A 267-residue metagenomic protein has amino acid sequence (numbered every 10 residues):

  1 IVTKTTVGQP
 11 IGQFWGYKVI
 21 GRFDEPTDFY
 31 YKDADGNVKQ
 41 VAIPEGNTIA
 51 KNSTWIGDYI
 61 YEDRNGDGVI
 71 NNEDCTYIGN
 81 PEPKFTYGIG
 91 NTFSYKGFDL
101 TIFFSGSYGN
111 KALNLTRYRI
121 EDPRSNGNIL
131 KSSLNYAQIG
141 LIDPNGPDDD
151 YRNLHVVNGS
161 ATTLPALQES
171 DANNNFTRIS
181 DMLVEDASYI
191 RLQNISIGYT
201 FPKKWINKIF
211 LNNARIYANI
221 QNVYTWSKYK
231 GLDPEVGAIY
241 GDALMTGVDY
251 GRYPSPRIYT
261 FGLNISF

Functional and structural regions predicted by a protein language model:
I1-F29, L134, T225-F267: C-terminal beta-signal and terminal closure region of outer-membrane beta-barrel proteins
I1-G79, E121-D122, L130-G159: Conserved small-residue
F85, K96-F98, S188, F210-A214 (+1 more regions): Outer-envelope beta-barrel architecture signal
G88-G90, N194-G198, T260-G262: Membrane-embedded beta-strand positions in outer-membrane beta-barrel channels/transporters
S94, S105-S107, N219-V223, S266: Outer-membrane beta-barrel pore domains and translocons
G97-L100, K204-W205: Repeated loop/turn-to-beta-strand initiation elements of outer-membrane beta-barrel proteins
I102, I216-A218, L263: Membrane-embedded beta-strand positions of outer-membrane beta-barrel proteins
G109-R215: Extracytoplasmic gating/loop element in the C-terminal half of outer-membrane beta-barrel translocons and assembly
